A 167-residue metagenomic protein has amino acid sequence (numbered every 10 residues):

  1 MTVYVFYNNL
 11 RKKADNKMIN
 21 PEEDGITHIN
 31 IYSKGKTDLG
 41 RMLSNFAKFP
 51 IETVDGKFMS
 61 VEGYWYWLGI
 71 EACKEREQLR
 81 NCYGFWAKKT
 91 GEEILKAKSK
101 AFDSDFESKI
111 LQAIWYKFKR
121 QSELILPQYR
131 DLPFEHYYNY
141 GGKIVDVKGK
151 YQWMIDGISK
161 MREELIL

Functional and structural regions predicted by a protein language model:
M1-L167: Charged, low-complexity intrinsically disordered segments
